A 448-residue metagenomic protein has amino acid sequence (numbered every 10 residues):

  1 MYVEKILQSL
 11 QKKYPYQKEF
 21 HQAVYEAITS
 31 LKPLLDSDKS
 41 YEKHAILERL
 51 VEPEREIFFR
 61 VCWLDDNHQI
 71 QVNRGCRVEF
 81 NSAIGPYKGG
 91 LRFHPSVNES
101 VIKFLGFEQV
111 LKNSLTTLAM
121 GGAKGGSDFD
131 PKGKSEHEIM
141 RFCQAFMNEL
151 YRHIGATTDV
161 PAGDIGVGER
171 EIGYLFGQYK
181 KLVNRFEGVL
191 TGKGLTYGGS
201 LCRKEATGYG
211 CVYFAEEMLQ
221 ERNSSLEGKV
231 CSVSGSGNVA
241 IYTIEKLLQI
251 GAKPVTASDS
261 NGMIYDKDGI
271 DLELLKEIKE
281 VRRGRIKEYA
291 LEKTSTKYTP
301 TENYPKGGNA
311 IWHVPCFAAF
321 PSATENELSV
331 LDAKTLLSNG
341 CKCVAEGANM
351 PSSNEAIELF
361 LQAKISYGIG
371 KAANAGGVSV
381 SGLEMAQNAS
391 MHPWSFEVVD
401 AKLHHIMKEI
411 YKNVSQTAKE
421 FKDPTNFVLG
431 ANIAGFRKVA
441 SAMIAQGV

Functional and structural regions predicted by a protein language model:
M1, P15, E19-Q22, E26 (+23 more regions): Conserved active-site and cofactor/substrate-binding residues in soluble primary-metabolism enzymes
Y2-A23, M218, S322, L337-V448: Adenosine-phosphate binding glycine-rich loop
H21, S37-H44, T117, I154-G163 (+3 more regions): Flexible, glycine/charged-enriched surface loops at secondary-structure junctions
S40-Q71: Structured beta-strand/loop patches that form or line metal/cofactor-binding pockets in enzymes
H94, N113-E227: Glycine/serine-rich phosphate-binding loop and adjoining beta1-alpha1 elements at the start of nucleotide-handling
G194, G199-H313: Glycine-rich phosphate/diphosphate-binding loop of Rossmann-like nucleotide-binding domains
G262-Y367, A372: Rossmann-like adenosine-cofactor binding region
